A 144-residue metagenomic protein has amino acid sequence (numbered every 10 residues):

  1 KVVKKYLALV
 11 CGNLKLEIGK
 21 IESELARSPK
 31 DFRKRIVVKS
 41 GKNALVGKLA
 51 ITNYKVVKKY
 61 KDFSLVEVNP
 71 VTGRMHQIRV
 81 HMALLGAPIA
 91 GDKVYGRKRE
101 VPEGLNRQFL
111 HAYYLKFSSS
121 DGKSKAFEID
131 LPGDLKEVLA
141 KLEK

Functional and structural regions predicted by a protein language model:
K1-K144: RNA pseudouridine synthases
